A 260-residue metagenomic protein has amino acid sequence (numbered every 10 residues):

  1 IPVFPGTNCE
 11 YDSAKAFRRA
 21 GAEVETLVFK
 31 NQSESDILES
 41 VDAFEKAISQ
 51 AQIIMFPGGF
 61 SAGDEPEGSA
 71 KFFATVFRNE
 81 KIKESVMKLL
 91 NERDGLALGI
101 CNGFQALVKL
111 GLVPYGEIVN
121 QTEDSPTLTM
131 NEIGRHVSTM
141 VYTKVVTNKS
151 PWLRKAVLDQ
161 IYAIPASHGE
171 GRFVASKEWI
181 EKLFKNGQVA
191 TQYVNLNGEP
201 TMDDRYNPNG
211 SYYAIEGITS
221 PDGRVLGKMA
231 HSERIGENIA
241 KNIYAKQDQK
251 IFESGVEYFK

Functional and structural regions predicted by a protein language model:
I1-I100, F104-Y115, T129-V137, K144 (+4 more regions): N-terminal beta1-alpha1 cap of cysteine-dependent amidohydrolase-like domains
K15-A20, M140, V145-K260: C-terminal and late-domain segments of enzyme folds
P114-D124: A short alpha->loop->secondary-structure connector
